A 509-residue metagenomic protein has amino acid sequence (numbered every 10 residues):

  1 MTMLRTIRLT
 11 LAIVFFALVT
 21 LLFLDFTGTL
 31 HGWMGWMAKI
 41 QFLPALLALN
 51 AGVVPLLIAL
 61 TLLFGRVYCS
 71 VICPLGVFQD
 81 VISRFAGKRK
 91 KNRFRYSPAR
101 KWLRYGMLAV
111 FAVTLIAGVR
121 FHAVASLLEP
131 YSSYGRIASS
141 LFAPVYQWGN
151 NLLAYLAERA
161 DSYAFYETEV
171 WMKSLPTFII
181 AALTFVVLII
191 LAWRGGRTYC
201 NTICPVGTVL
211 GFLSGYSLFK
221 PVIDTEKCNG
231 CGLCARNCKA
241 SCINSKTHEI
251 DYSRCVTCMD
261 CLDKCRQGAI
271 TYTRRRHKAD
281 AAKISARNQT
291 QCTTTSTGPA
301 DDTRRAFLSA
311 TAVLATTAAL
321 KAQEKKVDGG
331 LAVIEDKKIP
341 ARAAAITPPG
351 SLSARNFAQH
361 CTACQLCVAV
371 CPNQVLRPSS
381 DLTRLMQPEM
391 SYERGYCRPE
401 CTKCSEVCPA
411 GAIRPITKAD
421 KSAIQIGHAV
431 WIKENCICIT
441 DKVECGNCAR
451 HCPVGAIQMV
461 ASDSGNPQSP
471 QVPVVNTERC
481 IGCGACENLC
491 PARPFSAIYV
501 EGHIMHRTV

Functional and structural regions predicted by a protein language model:
M1-H248, S253-R254, D260-V509: Non-ligating segments of multi-cofactor redox enzymes
